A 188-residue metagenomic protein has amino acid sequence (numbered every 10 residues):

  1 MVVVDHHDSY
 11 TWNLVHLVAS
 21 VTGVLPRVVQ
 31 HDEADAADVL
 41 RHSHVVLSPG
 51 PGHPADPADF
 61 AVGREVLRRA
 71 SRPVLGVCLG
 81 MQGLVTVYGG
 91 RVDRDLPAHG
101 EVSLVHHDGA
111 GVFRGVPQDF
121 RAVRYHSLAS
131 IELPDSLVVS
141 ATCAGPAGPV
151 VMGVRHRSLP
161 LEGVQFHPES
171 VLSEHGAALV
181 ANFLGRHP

Functional and structural regions predicted by a protein language model:
V4-H6, H31, L79, F166: Cofactor-binding loop segments of dinucleotide-utilizing enzymes, especially the Rossmann-like FAD- and NAD(P)+-binding
D8-G76, Y88: Flexible gly/pro-rich beta->alpha loop and the following alpha-helix that scaffold active-site loops
L14, A58-D59, D135, H175-L179: Residues at alpha-helix caps and immediate loop-helix transition turns in enzyme cores, especially N- and C-cap
V18-V21, D95, V139, V180: Residues in and immediately flanking transmembrane alpha helices
A61-E65, R69, P73-V77, Q82-E174: Pocket-forming structural segment of enzyme catalytic cores
V171-P188: Acyltransferase
